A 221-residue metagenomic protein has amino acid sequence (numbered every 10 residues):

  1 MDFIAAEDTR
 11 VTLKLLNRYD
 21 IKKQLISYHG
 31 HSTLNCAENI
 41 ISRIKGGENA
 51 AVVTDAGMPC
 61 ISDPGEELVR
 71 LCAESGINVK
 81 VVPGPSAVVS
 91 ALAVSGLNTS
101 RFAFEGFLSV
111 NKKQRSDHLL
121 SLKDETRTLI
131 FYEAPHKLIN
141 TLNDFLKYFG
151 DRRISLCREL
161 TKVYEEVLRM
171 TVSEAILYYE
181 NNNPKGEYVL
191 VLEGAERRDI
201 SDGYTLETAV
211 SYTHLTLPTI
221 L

Functional and structural regions predicted by a protein language model:
M1-K80, S90: Class I S-adenosyl-L-methionine
K22-G30, V79-K80, S100-G106, D151-C157: Short hydrophobic/aromatic-enriched beta-strand-loop microsegments
G47-T54, F102, R127-F131, Y188: Generic beta-sheet signal
D55-P59, P135-K137, A195-R197: Short glycine-rich anion-binding loops that position phosphate/pyrophosphate groups of nucleotides and phosphorylated
E67-E125: Class I SAM-dependent methyltransferase SAM-binding "motif I" and its flanking Rossmann-like core
S116-H118, L138-E180: Anionic-ligand binding region
R169-S211: A C-terminal functional module that forms or caps the active site or interfaces directly with catalytic machinery
H214-L221: Single conserved hydrophobic/aromatic residue that forms the stacking wall/gate of nucleotide- or nucleobase-binding
